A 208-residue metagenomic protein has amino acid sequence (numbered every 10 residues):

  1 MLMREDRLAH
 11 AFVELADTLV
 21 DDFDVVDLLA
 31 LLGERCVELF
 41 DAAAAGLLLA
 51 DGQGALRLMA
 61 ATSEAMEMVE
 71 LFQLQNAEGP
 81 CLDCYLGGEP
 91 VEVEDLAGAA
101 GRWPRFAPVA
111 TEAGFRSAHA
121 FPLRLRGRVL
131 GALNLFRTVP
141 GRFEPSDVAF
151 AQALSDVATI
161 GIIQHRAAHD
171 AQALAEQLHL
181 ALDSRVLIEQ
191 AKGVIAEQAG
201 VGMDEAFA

Functional and structural regions predicted by a protein language model:
L2-V13, D17-L58, M68-E70, E78 (+1 more regions): Helix-loop-beta substructure at the N-terminus of cytosolic sensory domains that couple signal/ligand detection
A44, A107, A120, A132: Short hydrophobic/aromatic beta-strand element in the GNAT-like acyltransferase core that lines or flanks the acyl-donor
A50, A55-L58, M66-R116: Regulatory sensory and allosteric helical modules in signal-transduction proteins and certain transcription factors
S117-R124: Short hydrophobic beta-strand micro-motif common in sensory/regulatory domains
Q152-T159: Allosteric cytosolic regulatory segments
A167-A208: Signal-transducing coiled-coil/dimerization helices and immediately adjacent hinge/linker segments that couple sensory
